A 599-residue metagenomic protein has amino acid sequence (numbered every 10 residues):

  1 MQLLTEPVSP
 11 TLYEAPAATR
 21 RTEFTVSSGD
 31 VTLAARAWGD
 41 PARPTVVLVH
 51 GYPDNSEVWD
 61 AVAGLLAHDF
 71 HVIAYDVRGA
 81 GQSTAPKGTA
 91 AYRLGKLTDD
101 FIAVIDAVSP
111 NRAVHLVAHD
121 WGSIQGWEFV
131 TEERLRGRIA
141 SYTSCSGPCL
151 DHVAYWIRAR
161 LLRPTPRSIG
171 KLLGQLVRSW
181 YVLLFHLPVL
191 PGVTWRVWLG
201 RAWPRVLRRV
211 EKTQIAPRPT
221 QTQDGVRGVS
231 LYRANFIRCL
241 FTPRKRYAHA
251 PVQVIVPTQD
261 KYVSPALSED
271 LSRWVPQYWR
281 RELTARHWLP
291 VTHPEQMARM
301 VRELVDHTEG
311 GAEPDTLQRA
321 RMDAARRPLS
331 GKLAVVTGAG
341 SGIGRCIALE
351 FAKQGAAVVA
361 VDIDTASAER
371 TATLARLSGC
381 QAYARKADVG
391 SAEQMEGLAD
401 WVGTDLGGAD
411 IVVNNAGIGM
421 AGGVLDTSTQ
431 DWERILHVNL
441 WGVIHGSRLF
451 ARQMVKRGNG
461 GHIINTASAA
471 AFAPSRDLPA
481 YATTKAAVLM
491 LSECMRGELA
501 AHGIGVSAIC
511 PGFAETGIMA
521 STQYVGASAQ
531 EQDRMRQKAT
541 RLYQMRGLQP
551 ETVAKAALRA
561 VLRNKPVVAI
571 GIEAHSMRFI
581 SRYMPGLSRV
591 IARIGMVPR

Functional and structural regions predicted by a protein language model:
P7-Y13, T19, I73, A80-V117 (+1 more regions): Flexible "cap/lid" subdomain of the alpha/beta-hydrolase fold that forms the substrate-access gate
W38-Q82: Conserved HGGG/HGGXW glycine-rich cap/lid loop of the alpha/beta-hydrolase fold
W59, G423-V424, S428-E433: Substrate-binding pocket helix/loop in short-chain dehydrogenase/reductase
A324-A357: Canonical Rossmann dinucleotide-binding motif of NAD(H)/NADP(H)-dependent dehydrogenases/reductases, specifically
S447, T484: Active-site helix of classical SDR
S468: Residue(s) in the substrate-gating loop at a strand-loop-helix junction that position the organic substrate next
A501-I572: SDR active-site lid
